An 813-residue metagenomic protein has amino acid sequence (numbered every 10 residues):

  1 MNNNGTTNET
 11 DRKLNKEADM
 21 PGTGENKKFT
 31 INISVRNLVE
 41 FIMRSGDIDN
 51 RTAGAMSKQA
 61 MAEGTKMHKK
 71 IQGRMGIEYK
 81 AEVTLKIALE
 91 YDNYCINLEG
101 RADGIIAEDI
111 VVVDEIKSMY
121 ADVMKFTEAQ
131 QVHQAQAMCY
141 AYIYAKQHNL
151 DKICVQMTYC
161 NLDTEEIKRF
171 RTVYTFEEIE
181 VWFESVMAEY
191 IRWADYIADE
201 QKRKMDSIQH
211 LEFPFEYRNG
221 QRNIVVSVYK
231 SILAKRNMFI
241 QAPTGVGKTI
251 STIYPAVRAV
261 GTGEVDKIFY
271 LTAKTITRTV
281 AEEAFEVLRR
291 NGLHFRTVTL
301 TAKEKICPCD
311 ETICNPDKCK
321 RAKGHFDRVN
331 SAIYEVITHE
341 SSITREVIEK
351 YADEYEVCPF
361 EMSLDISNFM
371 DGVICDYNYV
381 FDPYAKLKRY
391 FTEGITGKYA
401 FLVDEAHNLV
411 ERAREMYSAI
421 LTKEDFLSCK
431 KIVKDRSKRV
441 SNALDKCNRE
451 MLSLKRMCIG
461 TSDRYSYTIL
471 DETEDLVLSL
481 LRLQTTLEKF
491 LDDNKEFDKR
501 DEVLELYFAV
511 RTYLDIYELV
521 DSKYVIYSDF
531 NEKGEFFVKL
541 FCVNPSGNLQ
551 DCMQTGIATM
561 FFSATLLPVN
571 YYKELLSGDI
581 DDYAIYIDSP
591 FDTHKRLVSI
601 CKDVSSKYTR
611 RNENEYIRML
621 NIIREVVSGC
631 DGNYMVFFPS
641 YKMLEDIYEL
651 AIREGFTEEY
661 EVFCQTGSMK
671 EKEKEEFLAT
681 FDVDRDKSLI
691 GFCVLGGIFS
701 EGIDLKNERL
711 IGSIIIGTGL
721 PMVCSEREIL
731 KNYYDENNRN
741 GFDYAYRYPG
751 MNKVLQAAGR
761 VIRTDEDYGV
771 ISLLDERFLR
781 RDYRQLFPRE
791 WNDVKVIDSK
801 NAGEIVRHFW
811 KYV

Functional and structural regions predicted by a protein language model:
N2-I110: Metal-dependent nuclease catalytic cores that hydrolyze phosphodiester bonds in DNA/RNA, characterized by
I87-V181: Mg2+/Mn2+-dependent nuclease catalytic core
Q201-F239: Conserved pre-motif I regulatory segment
M205, L211-E212, E264-V373, N378-F381 (+7 more regions): A substrate-engagement module of RecA-like helicase motors
A234-Y254: Walker A/P-loop
D353-N368, Y384-F391, F490-K602, E615 (+3 more regions): A contiguous, basic/glycine-rich beta-loop/short-helix subdomain that forms a polymer-engagement track
Y355-E356, F360-G372, Y377-L478, L566-G578 (+1 more regions): Signature of the SF2 helicase/ATPase Hel1-core->accessory helical subdomain module
V604-N612, S668-R777: Conserved RecA-like P-loop NTPase helicase motor core
